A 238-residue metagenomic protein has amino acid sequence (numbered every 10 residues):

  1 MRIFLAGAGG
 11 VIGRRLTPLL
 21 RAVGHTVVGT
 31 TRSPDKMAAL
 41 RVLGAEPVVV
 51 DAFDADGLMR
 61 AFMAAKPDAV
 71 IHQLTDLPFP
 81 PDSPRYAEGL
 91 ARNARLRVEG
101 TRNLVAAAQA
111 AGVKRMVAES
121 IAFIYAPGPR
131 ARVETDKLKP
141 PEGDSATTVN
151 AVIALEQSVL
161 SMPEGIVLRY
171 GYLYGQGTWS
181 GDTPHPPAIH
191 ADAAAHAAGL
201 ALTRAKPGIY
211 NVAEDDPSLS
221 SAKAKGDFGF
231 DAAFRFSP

Functional and structural regions predicted by a protein language model:
I3-H25: N-terminal Rossmann NAD(P)H-binding glycine-rich loop of SDR-like oxidoreductase domains
R15-L19, A107, S158: Rossmann-fold NAD(P)-dependent oxidoreductase module
R32-V98: NAD(P)H-binding glycine-rich loop region in Rossmannoid oxidoreductase-like domains and their noncatalytic homologs
E46, V50, A55, T203 (+1 more regions): C-terminal amphipathic/interface module of NAD(P)-dependent oxidoreductases and related NAD-binding regulators
P81-D144: Conserved Rossmann-fold NAD(P)-dependent oxidoreductase catalytic core, especially the SDR/UDP-sugar
R115-F123, A154-Q176: Conserved beta-loop-beta element that borders a ligand/cofactor-binding pocket
Y125-Q157, Y174-D182: Catalytic loop of short-chain dehydrogenase/reductase
L173-G177, H185-Y210, D215: Alpha-helical substrate-binding/gating segment
